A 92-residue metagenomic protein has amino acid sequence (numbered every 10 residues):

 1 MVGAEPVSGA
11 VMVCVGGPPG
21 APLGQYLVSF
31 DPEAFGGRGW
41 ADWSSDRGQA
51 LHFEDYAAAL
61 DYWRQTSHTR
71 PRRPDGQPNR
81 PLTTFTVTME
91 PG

Functional and structural regions predicted by a protein language model:
M1-V7, T88-G92: Short intrinsically disordered terminal tails
V2, D42, P74-P78: Generic structural signal for short, flexible, solvent-exposed coil/loop and linker residues
P6-Q49, T66: Short aromatic-glycine-(Arg/Gly/Cys) micro-motifs in beta-strand/loop hairpins
P18-P19, A57-A59: Residues that cap or initiate secondary-structure elements
A50-H52, A58-G92: Short, mixed-charge low-complexity intrinsically disordered segments
